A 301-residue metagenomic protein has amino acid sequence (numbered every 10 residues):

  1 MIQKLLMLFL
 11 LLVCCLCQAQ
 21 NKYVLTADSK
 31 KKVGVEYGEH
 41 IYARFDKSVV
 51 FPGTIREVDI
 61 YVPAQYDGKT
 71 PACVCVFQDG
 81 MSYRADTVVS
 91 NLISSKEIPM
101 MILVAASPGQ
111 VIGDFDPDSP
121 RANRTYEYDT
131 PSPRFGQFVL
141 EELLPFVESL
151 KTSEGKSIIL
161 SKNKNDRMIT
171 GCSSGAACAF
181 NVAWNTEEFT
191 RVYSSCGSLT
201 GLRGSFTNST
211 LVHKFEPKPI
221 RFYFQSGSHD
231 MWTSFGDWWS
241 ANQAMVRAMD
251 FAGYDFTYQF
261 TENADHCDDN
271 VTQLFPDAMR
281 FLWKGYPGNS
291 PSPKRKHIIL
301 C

Functional and structural regions predicted by a protein language model:
I2-F9: Sec-dependent signal peptide recognition, specifically the positively charged N-region followed immediately by
Q3, Q18-Q20: Glutamine-centric residue-chemistry signal
L10-Q18: Hydrophobic h-region of N-terminal signal peptides that target proteins for export in Gram-negative bacteria
Q20-C301: Non-catalytic cap/lid and distal C-terminal segments of serine-dependent acyl enzymes
